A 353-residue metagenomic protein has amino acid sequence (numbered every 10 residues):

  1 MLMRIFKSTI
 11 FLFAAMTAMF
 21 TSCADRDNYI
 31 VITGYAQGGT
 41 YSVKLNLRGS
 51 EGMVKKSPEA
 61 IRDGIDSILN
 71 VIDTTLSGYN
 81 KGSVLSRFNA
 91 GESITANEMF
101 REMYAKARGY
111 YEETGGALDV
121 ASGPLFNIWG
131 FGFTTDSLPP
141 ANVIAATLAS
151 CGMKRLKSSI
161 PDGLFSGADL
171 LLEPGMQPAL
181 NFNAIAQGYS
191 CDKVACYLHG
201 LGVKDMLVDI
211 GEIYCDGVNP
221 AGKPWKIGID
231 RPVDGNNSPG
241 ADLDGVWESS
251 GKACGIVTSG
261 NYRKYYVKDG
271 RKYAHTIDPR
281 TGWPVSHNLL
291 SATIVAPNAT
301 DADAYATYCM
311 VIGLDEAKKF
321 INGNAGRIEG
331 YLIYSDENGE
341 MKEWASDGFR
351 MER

Functional and structural regions predicted by a protein language model:
L2-S8, S22-R353: Mature catalytic core of soluble alpha/beta enzymes
T9-M19: Bacterial N-terminal signal peptides
